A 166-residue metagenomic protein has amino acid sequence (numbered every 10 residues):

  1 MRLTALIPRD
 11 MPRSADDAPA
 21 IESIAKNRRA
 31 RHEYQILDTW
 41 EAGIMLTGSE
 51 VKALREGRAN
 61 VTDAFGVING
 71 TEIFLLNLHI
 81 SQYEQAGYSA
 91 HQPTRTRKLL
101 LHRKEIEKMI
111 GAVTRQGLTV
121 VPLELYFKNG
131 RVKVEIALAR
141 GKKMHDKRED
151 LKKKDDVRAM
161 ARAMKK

Functional and structural regions predicted by a protein language model:
R2-T47, L151-K166: Intrinsically disordered, Lys/Arg-rich N-terminal extensions and targeting peptides of nucleic-acid-associated proteins
A30-T62, V67-F74, H79: N-terminal first-folded block
E41, V61-D63, L75, T96 (+2 more regions): Broad gene-expression machinery/nucleic-acid interaction feature
G57-R58, A90-P93, T114-G117, Y126-K128 (+1 more regions): A generic structural micro-feature
F65, G70, L78-R115: Compact, glycine-rich, soluble single-domain proteins
T94, L101-E107, R140-K166: C-terminal end-helix/capping segment
L100-A137, G141-K143: Beta-rich strand-turn-strand
